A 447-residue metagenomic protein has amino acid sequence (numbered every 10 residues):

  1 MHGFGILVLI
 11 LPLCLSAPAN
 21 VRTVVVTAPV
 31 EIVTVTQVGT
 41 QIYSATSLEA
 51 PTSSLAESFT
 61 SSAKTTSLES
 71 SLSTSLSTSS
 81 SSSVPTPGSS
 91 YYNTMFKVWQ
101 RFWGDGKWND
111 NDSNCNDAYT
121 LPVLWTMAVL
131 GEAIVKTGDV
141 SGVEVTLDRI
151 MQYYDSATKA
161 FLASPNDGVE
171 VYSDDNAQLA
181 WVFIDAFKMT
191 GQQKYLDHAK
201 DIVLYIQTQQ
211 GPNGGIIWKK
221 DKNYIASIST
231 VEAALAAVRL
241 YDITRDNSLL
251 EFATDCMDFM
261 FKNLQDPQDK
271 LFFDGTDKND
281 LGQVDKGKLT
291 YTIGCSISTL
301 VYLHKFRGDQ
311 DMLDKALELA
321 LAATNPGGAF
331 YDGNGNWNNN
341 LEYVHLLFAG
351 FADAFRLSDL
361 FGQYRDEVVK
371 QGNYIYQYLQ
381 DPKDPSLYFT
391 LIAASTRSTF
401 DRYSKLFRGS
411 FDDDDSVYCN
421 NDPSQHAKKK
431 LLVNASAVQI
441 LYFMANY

Functional and structural regions predicted by a protein language model:
M1-N20: Fungal secretory targeting signals
L15-F96, D148, Q152, Q377 (+2 more regions): Fungal extracellular Ser/Thr-rich, low-complexity intrinsically disordered regions
V84-A133, V140-D174, I225, E318 (+1 more regions): CBM-like carbohydrate-recognition segments
E132, W181, D201, L235 (+5 more regions): Residue-level signature of alpha-solenoid helical repeat scaffolds
G138, F187-K188, Y241-R245, H304-G308 (+3 more regions): Short coil/turn linking the two alpha-helices of tandem helical-hairpin repeats
V145, I150-I243, E251: Extended ligand-binding groove/face enriched in aromatic
T230-A233, A237-Y241, L249-L303: Active-site cradle of extracellular carbohydrate-active enzymes
T292-G328: Oxyanion-binding "anion nests"
